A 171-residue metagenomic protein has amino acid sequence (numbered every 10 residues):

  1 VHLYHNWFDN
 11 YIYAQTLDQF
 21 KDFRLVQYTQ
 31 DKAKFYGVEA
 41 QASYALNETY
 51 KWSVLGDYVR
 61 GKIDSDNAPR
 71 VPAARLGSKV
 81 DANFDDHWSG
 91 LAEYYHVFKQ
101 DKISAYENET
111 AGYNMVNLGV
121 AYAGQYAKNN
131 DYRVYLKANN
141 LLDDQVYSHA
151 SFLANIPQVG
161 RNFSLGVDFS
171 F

Functional and structural regions predicted by a protein language model:
Y4-F8, L17, V26-Q100: Gram-negative outer-membrane beta-barrel transporters
V54-Y58, A68-F171: Conserved C-terminal beta-signal and adjacent last beta-strands/turns of outer-membrane beta-barrel proteins
